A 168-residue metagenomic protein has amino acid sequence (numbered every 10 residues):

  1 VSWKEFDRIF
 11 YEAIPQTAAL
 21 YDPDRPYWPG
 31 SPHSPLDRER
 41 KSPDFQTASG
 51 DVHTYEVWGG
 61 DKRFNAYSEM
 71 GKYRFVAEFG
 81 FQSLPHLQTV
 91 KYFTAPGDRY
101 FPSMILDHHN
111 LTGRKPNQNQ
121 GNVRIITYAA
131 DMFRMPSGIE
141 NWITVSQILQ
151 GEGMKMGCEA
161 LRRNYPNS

Functional and structural regions predicted by a protein language model:
V1-K4: Active-site groove signature of glycoside hydrolases
Q16-A19, W28-S31, P35-R38, S49 (+1 more regions): Substrate-binding clefts and catalytic carboxylate motifs of secreted carbohydrate-active enzymes
Y21-P23: Helix C-cap/helix->beta junction micro-motif
R40, F45: Cationic-aromatic interfacial patches
